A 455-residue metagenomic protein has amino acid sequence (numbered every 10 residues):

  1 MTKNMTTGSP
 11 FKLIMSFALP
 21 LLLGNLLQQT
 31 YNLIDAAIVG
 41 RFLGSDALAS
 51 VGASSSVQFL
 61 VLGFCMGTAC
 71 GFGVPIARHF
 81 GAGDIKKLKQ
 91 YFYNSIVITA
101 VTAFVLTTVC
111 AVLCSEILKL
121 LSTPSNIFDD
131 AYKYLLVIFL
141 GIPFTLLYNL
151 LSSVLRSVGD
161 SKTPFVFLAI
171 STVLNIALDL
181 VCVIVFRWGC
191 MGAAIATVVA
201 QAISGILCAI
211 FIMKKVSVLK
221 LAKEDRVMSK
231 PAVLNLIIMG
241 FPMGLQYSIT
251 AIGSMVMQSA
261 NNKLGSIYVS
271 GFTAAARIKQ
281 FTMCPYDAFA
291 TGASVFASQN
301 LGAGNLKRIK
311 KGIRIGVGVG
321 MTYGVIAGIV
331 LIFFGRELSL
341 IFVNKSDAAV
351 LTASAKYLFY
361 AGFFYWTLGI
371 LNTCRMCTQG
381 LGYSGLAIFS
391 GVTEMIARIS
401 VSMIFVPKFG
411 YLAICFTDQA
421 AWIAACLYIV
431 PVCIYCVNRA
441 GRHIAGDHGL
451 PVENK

Functional and structural regions predicted by a protein language model:
M1-A18, I76-G141, V185-F241, A297-F363 (+1 more regions): Short alpha-helical transmembrane segments in multi-pass integral membrane proteins
M5-L43, S56-G71, P75, A100-T107 (+4 more regions): N-terminal transmembrane alpha-helices
S16-D35, V137, Y148, S171 (+4 more regions): Transmembrane helical elements of multi-pass membrane transporters/channels
L19, L23, S54-V57, V97 (+14 more regions): Hydrophobic residues within alpha-helical transmembrane segments of multi-pass solute transporters/permease subunits
L26, T30-L48, L118-S125, V181-W188 (+6 more regions): Helix-terminus/linker motif at the lipid-water interface of multi-pass membrane proteins
V39-F59, S125-D130, C190-M191, A232-M239 (+5 more regions): Interfacial/gating helices of multi-pass transporter permease domains
L48-T108, T145-P164, G271-G335, L368-S390: Small-residue-rich hydrophobic transmembrane alpha-helices
A69, I138-R156, P164-T172, A193-C208 (+4 more regions): Short runs within selected transmembrane alpha-helices of multi-pass transporters and secretion channels
